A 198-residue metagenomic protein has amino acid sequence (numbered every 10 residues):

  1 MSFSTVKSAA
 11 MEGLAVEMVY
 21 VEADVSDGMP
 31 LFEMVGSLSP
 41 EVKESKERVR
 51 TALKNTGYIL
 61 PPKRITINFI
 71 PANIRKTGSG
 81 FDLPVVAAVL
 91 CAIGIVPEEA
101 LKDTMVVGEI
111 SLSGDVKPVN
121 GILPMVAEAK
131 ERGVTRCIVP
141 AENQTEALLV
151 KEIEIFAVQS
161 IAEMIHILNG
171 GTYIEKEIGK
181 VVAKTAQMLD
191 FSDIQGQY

Functional and structural regions predicted by a protein language model:
M1-Y198: Peripheral, non-AAA+ core regions of ATP-driven protein-machinery
